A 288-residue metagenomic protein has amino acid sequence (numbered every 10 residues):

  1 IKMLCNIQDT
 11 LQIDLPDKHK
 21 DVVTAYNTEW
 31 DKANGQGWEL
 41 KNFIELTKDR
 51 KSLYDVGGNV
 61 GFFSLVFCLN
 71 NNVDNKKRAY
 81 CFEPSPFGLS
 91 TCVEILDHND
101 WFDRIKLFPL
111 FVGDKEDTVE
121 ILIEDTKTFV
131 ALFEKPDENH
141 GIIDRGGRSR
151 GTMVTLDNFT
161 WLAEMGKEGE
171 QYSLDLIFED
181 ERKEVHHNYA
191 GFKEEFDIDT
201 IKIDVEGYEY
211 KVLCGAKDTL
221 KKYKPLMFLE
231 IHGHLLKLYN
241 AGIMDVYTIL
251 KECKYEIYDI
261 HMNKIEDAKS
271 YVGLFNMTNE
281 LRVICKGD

Functional and structural regions predicted by a protein language model:
I1-K106, R145-G146, F159-F196, I260 (+2 more regions): S-adenosyl-L-methionine
N42, V66-F67, V212-T219, D245: A short acidic, amphipathic alpha-helical/loop segment
G57, K202-E206: Conserved S-adenosyl-L-methionine
P109, M153, K202: Conserved residues in the N-terminal Rossmann fold of short-chain dehydrogenase/reductase
L110-D114, L156: Conserved SAM/SAH-binding loop
D117-D125, L132: Polar, low-complexity loop segments and adjacent catalytic/binding residues used for recognizing and processing sugar
P225-L226: Proline-aspartate-enriched helix->loop->beta-strand connector
Y247-I265: A SAM-dependent methyltransferase catalytic signature shared across enzymes that methylate proteins
